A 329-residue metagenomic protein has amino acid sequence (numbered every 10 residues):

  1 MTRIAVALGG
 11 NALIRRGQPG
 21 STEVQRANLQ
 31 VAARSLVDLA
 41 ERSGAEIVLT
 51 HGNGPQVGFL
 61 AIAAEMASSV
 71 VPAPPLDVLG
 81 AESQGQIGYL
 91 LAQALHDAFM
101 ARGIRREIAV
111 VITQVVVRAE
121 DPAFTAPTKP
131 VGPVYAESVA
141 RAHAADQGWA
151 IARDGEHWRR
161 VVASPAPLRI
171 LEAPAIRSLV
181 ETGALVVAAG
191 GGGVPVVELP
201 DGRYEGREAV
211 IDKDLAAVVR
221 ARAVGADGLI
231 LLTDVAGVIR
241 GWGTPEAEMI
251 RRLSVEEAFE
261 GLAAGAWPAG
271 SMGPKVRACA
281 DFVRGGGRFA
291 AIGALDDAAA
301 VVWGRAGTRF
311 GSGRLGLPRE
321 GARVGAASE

Functional and structural regions predicted by a protein language model:
T2-E329: C-terminal catalytic "cap/lid" subdomain
